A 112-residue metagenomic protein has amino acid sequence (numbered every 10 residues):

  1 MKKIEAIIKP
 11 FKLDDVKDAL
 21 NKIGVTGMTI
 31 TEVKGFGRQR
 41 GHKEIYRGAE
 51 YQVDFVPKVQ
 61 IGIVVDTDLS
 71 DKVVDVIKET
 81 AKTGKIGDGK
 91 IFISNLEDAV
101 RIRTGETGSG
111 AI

Functional and structural regions predicted by a protein language model:
M1-I112: Positively charged, small/polar-rich N-terminal and surface patches that mediate targeting and assembly and bind
